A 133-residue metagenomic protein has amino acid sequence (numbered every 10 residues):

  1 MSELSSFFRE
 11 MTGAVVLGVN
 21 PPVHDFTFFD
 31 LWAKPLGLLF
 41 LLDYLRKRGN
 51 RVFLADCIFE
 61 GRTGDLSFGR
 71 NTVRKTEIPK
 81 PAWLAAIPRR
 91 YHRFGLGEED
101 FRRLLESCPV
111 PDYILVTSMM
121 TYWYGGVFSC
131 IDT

Functional and structural regions predicted by a protein language model:
M1-T133: A short, structured N-terminal alpha-helical element that caps or precedes a catalytic domain
